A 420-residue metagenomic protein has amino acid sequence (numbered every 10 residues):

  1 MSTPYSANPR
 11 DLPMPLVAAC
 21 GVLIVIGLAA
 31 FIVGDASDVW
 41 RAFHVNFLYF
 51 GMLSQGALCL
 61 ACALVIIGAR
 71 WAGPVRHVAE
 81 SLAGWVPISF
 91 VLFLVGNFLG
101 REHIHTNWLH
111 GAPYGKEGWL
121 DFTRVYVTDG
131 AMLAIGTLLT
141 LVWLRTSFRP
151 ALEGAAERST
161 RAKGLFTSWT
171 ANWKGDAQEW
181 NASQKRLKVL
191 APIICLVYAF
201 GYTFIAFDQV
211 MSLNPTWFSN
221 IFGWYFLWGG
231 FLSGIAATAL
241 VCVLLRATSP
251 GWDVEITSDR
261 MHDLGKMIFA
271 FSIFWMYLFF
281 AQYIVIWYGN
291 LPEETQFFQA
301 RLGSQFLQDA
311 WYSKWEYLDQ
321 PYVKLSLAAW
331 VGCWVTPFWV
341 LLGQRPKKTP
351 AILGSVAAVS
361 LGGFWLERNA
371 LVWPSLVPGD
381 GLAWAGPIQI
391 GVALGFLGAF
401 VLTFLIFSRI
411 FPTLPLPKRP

Functional and structural regions predicted by a protein language model:
M1-A57: N-terminal regions that are enriched for targeting/export leaders and immediately downstream pro/stem segments
A7-A30, K116-A328, K418: Long, contiguous internal "core" modules enriched in hydrophobic/ aromatic residues
A30-D38, D208-P215, L371-V377: Juxtamembrane "helix-exit" motif on the non-cytosolic side of transmembrane helices
S37-N172, I194: Transmembrane-helix bundle segments that line or gate the permeation/cavity pathway in multi-pass membrane proteins
W40-F47, V75-H77, P215-L227, G379-G391: Non-cytosolic membrane-interface motifs at loop->transmembrane helix junctions
M52-A63, V91-L92, D129-L141, W228-V243 (+2 more regions): Hydrophobic cores of alpha-helical transmembrane segments in multi-pass inner/ER membrane proteins, independent
A83-G100, A270-F279, S355-G363: Hydrophobic alpha-helical membrane-insertion segments
G111-P113, K314-E316, G332-P337, L341-P420: TerminUS-proximal long segments
